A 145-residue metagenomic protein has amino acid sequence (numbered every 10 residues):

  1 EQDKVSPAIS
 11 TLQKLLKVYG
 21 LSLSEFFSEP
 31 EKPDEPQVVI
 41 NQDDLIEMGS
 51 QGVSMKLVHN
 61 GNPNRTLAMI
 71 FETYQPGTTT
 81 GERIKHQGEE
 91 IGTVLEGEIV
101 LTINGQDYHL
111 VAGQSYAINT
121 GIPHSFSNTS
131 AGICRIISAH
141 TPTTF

Functional and structural regions predicted by a protein language model:
E1-P7: Recognition helix of helix-turn-helix/homeodomain-like DNA-binding domains that insert into the DNA major groove
S10-E25, E31: DNA major-groove recognition helix of helix-turn-helix/homeodomain DNA-binding modules
E25-L57: Helix-adjacent hinge/juxtasegments
L45-E82, A139-T144: A short glycine-rich, His/Asp/Glu-containing loop-to-beta-strand
T73-Y74, I84-L101: Short, conserved beta-strand element in jelly-roll/cupin
E82, L101-T102, Y108, H124-S130: Short beta-strand His + acidic residue motifs that chelate non-heme Fe in jelly-roll/DSBH and cupin folds
G105-T120: Short acidic-glycine-tyrosine-enriched beta hairpin
T129, I133-F145: Double-stranded beta-helix
